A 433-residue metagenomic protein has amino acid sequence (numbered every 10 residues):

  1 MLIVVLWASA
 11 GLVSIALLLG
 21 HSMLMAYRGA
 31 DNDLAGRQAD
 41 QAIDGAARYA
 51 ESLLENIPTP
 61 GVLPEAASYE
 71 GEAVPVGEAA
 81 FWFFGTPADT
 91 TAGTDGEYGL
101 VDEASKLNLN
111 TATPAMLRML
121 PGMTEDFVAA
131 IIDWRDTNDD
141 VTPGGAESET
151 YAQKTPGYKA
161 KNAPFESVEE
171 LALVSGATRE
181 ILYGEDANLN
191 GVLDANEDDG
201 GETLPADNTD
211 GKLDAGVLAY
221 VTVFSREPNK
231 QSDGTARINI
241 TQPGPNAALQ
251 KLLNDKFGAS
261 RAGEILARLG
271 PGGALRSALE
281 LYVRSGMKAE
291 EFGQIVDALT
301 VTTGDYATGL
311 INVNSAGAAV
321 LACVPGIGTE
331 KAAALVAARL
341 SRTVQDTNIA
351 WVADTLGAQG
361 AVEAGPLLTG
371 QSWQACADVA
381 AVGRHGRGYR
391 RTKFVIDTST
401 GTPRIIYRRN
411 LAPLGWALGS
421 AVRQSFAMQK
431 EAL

Functional and structural regions predicted by a protein language model:
M1-L433: Compositionally biased linear targeting/interaction segments
